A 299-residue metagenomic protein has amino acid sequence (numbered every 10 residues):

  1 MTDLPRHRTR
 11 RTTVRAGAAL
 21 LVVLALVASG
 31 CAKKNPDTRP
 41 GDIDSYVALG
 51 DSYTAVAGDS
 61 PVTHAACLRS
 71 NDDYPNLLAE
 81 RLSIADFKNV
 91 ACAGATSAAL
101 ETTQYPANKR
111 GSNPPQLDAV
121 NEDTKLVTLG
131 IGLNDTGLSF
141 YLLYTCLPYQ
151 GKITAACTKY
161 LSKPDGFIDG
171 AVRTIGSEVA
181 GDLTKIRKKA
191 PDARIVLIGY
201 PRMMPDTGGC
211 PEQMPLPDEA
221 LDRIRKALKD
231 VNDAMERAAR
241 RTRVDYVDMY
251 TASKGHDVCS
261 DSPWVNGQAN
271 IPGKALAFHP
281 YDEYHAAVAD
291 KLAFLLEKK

Functional and structural regions predicted by a protein language model:
M1-N35: Secretory targeting and sorting signals
N35-G94, C146-G151: Serine-esterase "nucleophile elbow" of acetyl-processing enzymes
N35-S45, G111-T128, L133, V179-R194 (+1 more regions): Short amphipathic alpha-helices and their capping/turn segments at secondary-structure boundaries
S45-L49, T54-A55, D86-A91, K125-G130 (+3 more regions): Structural recognition of the beta-strand scaffold that forms the well-ordered cores of secreted hydrolase catalytic
A57, R110-G170, R202: Oxyanion-hole/transition-state-stabilizing segment in secreted/luminal serine hydrolases and related acyltransferases
G94-P114, V258-P272: Charged, often glycine-rich, active-site loop that binds/positions anionic groups
L126-L129, G151-R187, V196, Y200-Y246: Conserved N-terminal glycine/acidic-rich loop preference
P201-K299: Catalytic His-Asp segment of secreted/periplasmic serine-dependent ester chemistry enzymes
